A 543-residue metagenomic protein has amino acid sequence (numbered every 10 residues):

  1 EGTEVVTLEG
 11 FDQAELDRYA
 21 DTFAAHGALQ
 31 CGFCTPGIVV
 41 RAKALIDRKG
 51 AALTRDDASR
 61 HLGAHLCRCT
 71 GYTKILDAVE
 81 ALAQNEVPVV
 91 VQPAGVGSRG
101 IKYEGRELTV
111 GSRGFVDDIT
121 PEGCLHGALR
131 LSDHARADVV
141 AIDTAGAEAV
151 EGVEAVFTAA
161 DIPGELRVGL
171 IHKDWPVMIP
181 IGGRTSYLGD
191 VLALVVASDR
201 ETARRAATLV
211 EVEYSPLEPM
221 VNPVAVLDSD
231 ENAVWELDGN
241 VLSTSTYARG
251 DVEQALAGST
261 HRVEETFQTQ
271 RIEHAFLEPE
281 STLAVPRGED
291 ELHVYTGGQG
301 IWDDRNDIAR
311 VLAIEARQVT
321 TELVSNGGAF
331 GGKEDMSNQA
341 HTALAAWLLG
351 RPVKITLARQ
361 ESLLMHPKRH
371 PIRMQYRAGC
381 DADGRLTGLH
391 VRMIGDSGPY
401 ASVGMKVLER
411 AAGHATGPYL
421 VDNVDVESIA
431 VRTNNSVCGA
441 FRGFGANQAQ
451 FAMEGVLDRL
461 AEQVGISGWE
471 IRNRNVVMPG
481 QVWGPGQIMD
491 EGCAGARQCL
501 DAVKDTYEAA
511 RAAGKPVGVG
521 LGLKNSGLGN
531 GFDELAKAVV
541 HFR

Functional and structural regions predicted by a protein language model:
E1-Q92, N530: Signature of N-terminal electron-transfer/Fe-S-associated modules in redox systems
G27, S98, E104-E107, N240-T282 (+3 more regions): Glycine-rich loop/linker segments at domain edges
I38, D47, A128-A159, L194-Y214 (+8 more regions): Alpha-helical support elements that line or immediately flank enzyme active sites and cofactor-binding pockets
D56-G63, A159, R317-S325, G350-Q360 (+4 more regions): Beta-strand segments within the central parallel beta-sheet cores of soluble alpha/beta enzyme folds
H61-V116, G486, R497-D505, A509-A513 (+1 more regions): Intrinsic disorder at enzyme termini
V79-E80, K173-T202, F330-C380, C438-Q463 (+2 more regions): Glycine-rich and small/hydrophobic secondary-structure elements
A83-S243, R262, L348: Flexible, low-hydrophobicity surface segments
D230-L312, V476-R543: Helix-loop-helix junctions that connect adjacent transmembrane helices in secondary transporters/permeases, recognized
